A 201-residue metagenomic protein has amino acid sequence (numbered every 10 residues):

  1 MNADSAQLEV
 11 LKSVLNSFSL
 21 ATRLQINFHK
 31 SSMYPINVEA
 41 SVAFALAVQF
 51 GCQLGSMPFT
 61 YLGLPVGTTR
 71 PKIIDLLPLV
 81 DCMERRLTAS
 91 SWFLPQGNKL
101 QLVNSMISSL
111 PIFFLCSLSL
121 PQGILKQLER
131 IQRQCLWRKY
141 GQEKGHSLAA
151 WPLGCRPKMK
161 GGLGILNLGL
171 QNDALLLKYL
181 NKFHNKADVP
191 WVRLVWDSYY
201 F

Functional and structural regions predicted by a protein language model:
M1-F201: Nucleotidyl polymerases of mobile genetic elements and RNA viruses
